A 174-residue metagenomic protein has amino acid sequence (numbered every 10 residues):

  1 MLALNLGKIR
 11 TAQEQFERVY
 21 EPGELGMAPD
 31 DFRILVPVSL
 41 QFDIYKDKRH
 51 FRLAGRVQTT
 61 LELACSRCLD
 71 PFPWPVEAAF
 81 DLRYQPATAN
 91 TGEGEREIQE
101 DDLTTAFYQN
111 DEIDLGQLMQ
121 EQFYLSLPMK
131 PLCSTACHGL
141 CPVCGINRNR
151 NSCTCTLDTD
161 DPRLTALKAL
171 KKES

Functional and structural regions predicted by a protein language model:
M1-S174: Structured interface patches
